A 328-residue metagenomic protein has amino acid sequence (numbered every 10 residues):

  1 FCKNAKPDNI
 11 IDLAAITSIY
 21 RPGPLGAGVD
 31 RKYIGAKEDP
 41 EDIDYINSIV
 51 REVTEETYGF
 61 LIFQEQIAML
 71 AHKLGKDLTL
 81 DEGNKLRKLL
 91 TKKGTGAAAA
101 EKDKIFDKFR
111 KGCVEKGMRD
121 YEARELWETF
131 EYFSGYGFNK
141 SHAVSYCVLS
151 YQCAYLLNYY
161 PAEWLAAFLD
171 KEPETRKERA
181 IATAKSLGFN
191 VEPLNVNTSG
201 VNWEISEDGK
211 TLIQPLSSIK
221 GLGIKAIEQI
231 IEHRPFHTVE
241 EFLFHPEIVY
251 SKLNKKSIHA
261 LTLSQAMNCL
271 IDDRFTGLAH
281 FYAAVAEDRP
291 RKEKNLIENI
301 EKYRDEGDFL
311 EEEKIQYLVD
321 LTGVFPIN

Functional and structural regions predicted by a protein language model:
F1-N328: Noncatalytic, beta-rich nucleic-acid-contacting surfaces in large DNA/RNA-processing enzymes
